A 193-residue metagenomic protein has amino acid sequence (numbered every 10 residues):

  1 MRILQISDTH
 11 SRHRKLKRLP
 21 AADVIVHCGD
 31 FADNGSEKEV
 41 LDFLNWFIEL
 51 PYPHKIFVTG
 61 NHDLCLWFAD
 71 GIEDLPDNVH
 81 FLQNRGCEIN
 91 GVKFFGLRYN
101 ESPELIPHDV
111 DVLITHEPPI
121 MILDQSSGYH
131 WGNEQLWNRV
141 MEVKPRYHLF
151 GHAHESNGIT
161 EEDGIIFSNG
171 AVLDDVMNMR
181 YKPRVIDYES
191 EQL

Functional and structural regions predicted by a protein language model:
M1-L4, G86-F95, V112, T160-I166 (+1 more regions): Beta-strand-turn-beta hairpins that frame and shape the catalytic cleft of phosphate-ester-processing enzymes
M1-R14, L50, I186-L193: Acidic, histidine-bearing metal-coordination/catalytic regions of metal-dependent phosphoesterases
I3-Q5, I25-C28, V112-I114, L149: Structural motif
T9-R14, R18, A32-S36, N45-E49 (+3 more regions): Conserved catalytic scaffold of divalent metal-dependent phosphoesterases
R18, A22-V26, V40: A short alpha/beta connector and helix-capping loop motif
D23, D30, P53, D111 (+1 more regions): Conserved acidic residues
C28-L41, H152-H154: Di-metal (Zn2+ and/or Mg2+/Mn2+) metal-binding site signature of metallo-dependent hydrolases with the MBL/beta-CASP
P53-I56, I122-E189: Conserved beta-sheet core of the metallophosphoesterase superfamily
